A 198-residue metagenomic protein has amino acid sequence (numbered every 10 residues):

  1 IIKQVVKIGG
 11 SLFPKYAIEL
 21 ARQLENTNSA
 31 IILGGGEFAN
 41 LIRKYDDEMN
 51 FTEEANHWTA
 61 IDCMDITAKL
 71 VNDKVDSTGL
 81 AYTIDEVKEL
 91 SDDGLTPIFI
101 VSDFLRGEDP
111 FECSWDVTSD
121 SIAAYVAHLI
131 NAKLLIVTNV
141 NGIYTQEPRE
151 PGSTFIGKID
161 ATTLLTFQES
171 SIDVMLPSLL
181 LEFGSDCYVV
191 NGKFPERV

Functional and structural regions predicted by a protein language model:
I1-A30: N-terminal glycine-/serine-/threonine-rich phosphate-binding loop
K3, S29-R43: N-terminal glycine-rich anion-binding loops that anchor highly charged ligand groups
V6, I31-L33, I136, V189: Structural beta-sheet core signal
G10-F13, G35-A39, G142, F194: Gly/Ser/Thr-rich loops at beta-strand to alpha-helix junctions that form or flank small-molecule/cofactor-binding
K15-Q23, F38-E48: Extended, folded domain segments that form the structural surfaces/walls around functional sites
K44-C63: A charged helix-plus-loop insertion that forms the helical arch/lid used to bind and gate nucleic-acid substrates
D47, E86-E89, L95-I122, V126 (+1 more regions): Active-site phosphate/oxyanion-binding loops
D62-K88: Ordered, amphipathic secondary-structure segments that act as subunit-interaction surfaces in large macromolecular
